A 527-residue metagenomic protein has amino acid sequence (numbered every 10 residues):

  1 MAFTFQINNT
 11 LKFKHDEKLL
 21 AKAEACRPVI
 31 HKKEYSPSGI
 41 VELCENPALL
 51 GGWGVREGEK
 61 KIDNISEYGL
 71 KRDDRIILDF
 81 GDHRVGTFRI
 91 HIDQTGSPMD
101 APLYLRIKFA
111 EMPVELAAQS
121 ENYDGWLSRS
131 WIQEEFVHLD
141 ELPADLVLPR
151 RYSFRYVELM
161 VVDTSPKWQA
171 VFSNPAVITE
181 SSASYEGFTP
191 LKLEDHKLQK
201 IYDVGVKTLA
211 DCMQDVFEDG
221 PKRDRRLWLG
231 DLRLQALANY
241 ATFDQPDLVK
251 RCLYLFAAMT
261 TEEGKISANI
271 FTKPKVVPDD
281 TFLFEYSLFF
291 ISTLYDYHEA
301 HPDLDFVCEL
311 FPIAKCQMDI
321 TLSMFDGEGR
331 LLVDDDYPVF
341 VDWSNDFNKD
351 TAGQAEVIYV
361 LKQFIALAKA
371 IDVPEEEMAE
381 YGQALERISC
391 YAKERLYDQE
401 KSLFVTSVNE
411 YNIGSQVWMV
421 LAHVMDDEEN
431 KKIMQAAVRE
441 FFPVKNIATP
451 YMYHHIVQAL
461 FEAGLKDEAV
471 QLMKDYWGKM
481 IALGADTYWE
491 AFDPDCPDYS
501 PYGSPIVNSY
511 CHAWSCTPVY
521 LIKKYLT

Functional and structural regions predicted by a protein language model:
M1-D219, D247, A268-T272, A379: Extracellular/oxidizing-compartment recognition motifs
N64, L127-W131, P175, T179 (+9 more regions): Membrane-targeting and insertion segments and their boundary/processing signals
K71-D73, P221, F347, N412: Short, solvent-exposed coil/turn segments
I77-F80, V147, R225, N239-T242 (+1 more regions): Short, charged/polar micro-motifs that form catalytic or ligand-binding hotspots
V147-R150, E194, L198, R225-W228 (+3 more regions): Short capping loops/turns at secondary-structure boundaries
L191-L193, L198-Q199, D203-L237, A300-P302 (+1 more regions): Zinc-dependent metallopeptidase catalytic helix centered on the HExxH motif and its immediate flanking segment
W228-F243, D247-T527: Active-site core of glycosidic bond-cleaving carbohydrate-active enzymes
